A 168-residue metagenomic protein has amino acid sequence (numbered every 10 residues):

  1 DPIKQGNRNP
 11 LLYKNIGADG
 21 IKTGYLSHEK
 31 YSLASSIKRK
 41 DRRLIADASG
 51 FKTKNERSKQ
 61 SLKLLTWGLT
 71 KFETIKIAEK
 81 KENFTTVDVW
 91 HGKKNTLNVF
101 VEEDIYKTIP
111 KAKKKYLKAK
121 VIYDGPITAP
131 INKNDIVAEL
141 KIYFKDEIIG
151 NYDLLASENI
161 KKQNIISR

Functional and structural regions predicted by a protein language model:
D1-R168: Domain-terminus/edge residues, biased toward the C-terminal soluble/receptor-binding domains of extracytoplasmic
